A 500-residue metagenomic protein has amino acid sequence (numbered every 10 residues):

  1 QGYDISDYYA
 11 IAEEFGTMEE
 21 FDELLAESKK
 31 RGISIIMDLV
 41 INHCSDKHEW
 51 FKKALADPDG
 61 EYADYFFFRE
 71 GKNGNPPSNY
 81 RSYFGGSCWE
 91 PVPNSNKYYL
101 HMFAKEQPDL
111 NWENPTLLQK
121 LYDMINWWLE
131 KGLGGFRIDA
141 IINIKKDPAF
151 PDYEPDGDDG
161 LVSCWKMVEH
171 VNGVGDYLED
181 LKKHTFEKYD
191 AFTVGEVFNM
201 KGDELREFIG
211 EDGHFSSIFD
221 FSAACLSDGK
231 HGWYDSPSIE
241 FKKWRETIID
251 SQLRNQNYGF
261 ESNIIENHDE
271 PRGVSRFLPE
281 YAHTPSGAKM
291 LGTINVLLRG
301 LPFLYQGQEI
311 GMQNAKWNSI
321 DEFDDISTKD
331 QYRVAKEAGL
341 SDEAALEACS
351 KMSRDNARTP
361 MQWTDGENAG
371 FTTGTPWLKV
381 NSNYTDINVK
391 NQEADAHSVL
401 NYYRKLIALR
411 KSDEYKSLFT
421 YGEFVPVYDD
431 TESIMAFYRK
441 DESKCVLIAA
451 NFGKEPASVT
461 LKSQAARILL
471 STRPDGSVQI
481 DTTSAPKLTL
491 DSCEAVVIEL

Functional and structural regions predicted by a protein language model:
Q1-L500: Active-site and adjacent substrate-binding regions of carbohydrate-active enzymes
